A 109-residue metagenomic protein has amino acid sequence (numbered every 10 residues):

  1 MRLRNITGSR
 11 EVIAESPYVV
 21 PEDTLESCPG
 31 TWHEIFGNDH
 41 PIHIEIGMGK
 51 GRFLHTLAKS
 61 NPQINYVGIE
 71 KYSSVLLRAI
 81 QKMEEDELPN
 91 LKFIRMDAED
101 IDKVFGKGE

Functional and structural regions predicted by a protein language model:
M1-I44, R52-K59: S-adenosyl-L-methionine
E34, Q81, K103: Charged/polar, solvent-exposed surface patches and flexible loops
P41-D100: SAM cofactor-binding core of SAM-dependent methyltransferases, primarily the Rossmann-like beta-alpha-beta module
V104-E109: A short acidic, Gly/Pro-enriched loop at the edge of an enzyme's catalytic core that lines a small-molecule cofactor
